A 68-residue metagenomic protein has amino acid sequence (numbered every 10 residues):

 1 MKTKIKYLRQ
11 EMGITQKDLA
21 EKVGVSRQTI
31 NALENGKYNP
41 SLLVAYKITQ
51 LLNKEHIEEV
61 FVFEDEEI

Functional and structural regions predicted by a protein language model:
T3-K22: Short basic helix-loop element that most often maps to the first helix and adjoining turn of HTH DNA-binding modules
V25-Y38: Recognition helix of helix-turn-helix/homeodomain-like DNA-binding domains that insert into the DNA major groove
K37-Q50: Short, basic-rich loop-to-helix N-cap that marks the start of a DNA-contacting helix
Q50, E58-I68: Short, charged recognition helix plus adjacent turn of helix-turn-helix-like nucleic-acid-binding domains
